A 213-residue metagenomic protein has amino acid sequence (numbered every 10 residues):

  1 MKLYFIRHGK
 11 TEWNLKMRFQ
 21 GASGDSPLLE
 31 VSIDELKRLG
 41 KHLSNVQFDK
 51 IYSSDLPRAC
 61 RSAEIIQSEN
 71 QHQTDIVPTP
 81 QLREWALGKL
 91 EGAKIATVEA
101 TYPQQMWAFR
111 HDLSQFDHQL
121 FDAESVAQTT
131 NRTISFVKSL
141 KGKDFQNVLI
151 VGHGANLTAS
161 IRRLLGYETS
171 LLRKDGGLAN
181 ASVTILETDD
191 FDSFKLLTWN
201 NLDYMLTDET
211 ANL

Functional and structural regions predicted by a protein language model:
M1-Y4: Extreme N-terminal starter segment of soluble prokaryotic enzymes
H8, H153: Short, conserved phosphate/pyrophosphate- and ester-handling motifs at nucleotide-, phospho-/glycolipid
K10-I65, F121-T133: Loop-to-helix element that buttresses phosphate recognition and phosphoryl-transfer chemistry
R38-W107: Phosphate-coordination/substrate-recognition cap region in phosphate-metabolizing enzymes
N45-Q47, L140-Q146: Glycine-rich phosphate-binding loop signature in dinucleotide/nucleotide-binding domains
S68, H72, L87-E99, Q146 (+1 more regions): Acidic, low-complexity terminal tails and accessory targeting/binding regions of phosphate-metabolizing enzymes
W107-Q128: Short glycine/proline- and acidic residue-enriched helix-loop micro-motifs that form flexible lids or anion-recognition
G154-T158, K195: GST superfamily/GST-like fold recognition
